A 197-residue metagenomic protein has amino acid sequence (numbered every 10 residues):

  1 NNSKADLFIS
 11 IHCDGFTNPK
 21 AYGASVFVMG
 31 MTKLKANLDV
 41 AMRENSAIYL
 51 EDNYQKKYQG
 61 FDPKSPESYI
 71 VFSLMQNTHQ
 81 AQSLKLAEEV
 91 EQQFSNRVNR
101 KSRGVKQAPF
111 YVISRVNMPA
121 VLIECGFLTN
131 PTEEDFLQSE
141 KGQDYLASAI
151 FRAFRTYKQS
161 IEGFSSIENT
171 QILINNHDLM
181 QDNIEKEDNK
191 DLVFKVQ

Functional and structural regions predicted by a protein language model:
N1-I184: Active-site-proximal helix/loop segments of hydrolytic enzymes
D182-Q197: Solvent-exposed beta-strand motifs enriched in subsets of small alpha/beta binding domains, especially certain
